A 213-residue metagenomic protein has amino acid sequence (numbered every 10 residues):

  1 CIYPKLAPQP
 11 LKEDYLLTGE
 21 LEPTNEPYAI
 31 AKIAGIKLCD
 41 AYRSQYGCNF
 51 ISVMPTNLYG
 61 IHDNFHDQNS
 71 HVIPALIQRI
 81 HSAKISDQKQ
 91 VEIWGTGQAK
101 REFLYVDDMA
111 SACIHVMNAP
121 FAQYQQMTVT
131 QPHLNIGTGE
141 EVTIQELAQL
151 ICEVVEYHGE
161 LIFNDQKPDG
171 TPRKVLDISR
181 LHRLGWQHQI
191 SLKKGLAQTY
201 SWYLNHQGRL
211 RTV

Functional and structural regions predicted by a protein language model:
C1-Y59, D63-Q68: Catalytic helix-loop patch of NAD(P)-dependent Rossmann-fold dehydrogenases
P10-D14, N69-H71, A110, C152-V154: Glycine-rich, phosphate-binding/catalytic loops in enzymes
T24-P27, P55, P74, P168 (+1 more regions): Proline-centered helix-kink/hinge sites
T24-Y28, T56-S70, G95-D108, T138-E140: Glycine-rich "substrate-gating" loop/helix at the edge of Rossmann-like oxidoreductase active sites
I33-D40, S44, P74-Q78, S111 (+1 more regions): Conserved active-site helix of classical SDR/Rossmann-fold NAD(P)-dependent CH-OH oxidoreductases
P55, I73, I77, A110-C113 (+1 more regions): Alpha-helical structural signal
S82-V213: C-terminal substrate-binding subdomain of Rossmann-fold SDR/epimerase-dehydratase oxidoreductases
